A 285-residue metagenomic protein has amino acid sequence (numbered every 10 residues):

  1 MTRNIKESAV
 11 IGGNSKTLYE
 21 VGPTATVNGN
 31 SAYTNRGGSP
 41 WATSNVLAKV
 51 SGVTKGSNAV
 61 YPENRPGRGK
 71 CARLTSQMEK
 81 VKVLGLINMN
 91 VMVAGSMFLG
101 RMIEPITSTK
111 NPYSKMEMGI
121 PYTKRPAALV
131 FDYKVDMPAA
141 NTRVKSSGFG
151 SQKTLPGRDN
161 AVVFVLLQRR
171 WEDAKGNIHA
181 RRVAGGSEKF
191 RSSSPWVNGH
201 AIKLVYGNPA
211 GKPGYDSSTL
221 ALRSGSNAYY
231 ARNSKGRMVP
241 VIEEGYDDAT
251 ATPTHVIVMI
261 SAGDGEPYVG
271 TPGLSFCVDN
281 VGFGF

Functional and structural regions predicted by a protein language model:
M1-P126, P156-G207, Y215-G284: Aromatic (Trp/Tyr/Phe) and Gly/Pro-enriched flexible surface segments
R125-Y133: A carbohydrate-recognition surface predominantly in extracellular/luminal proteins
Y133-T154, D264-E266: Short amphipathic, basic-aromatic surface patches that mediate peripheral association with negatively charged
